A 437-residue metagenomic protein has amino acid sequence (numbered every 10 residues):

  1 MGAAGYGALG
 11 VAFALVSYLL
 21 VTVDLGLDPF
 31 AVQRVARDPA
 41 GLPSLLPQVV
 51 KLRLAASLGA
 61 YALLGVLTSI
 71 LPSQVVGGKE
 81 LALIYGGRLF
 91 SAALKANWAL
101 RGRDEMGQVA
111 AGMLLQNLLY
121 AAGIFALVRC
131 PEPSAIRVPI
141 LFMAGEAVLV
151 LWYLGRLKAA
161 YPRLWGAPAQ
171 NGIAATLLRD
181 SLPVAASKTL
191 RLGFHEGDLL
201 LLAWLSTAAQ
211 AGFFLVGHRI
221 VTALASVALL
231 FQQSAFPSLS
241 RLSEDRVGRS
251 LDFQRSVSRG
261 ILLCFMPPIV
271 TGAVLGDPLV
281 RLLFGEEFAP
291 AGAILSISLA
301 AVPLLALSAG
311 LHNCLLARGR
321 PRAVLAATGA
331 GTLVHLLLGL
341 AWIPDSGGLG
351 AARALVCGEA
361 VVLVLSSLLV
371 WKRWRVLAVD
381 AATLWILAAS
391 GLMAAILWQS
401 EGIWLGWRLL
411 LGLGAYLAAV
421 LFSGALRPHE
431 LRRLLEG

Functional and structural regions predicted by a protein language model:
M1-D28, Y61, G65, Y120-A121 (+2 more regions): Signature of the first transmembrane helix
M1-V11, R37-Q48, G59-F90, C130-P139 (+2 more regions): Membrane-interface helix-capping segments at transmembrane helix termini in multi-pass transporters
A3, G102-R103, C130-E132, L205-A208 (+2 more regions): Helix-loop interface residues and adjacent transmembrane-helix termini in multi-pass membrane transporters, primarily
Y18, V66-L100, I140, V148 (+5 more regions): Alpha-helical transmembrane segments of multi-pass membrane proteins
V35-V49, F213-G329: Specific pore-lining/lateral-gate transmembrane helices of multi-pass inner-membrane transport and insertion machines
K79, L83-G86, A110-Y161, H218-V221 (+4 more regions): Hydrophobic alpha-helical transmembrane segments
L115-Q116, Y120, V138-K158, Q170-R241 (+3 more regions): Transmembrane helical elements of multi-pass membrane transporters/channels
A395-G437: Membrane-proximal transmembrane or re-entrant/amphipathic helices at the cytosolic face
